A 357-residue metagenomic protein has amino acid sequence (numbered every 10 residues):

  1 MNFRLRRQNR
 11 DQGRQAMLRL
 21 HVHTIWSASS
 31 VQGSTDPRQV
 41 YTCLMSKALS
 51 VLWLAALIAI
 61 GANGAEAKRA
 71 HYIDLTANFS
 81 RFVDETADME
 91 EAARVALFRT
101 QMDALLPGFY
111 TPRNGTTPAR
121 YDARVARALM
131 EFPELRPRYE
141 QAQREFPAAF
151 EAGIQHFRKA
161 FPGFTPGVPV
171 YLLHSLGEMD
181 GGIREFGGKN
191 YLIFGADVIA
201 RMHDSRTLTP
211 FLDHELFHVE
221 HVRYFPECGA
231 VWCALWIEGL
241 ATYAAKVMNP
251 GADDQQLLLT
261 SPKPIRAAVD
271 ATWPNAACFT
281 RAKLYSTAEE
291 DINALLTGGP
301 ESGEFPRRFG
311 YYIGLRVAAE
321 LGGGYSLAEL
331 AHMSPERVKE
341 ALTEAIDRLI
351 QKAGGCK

Functional and structural regions predicted by a protein language model:
F3, Q8, Q12-Q15, V31-Q32 (+1 more regions): Charged/polar low-complexity intrinsically disordered segments
V22-T24, A28, T42: Short hydrophobic alpha-helical segments enriched in small aliphatic residues
V40-L52: Bacterial N-terminal signal peptides that target proteins for export
S50-I60: Bacterial N-terminal signal peptides
E66-D122: N-terminal mature-domain "stem" immediately C-terminal to a signal peptide or N-terminal signal-anchor/transmembrane
M102, A276-K357: Pan-zinc metallopeptidase signature
R124-K263: Acidic/His-rich structured neighborhood in mature extracellular/periplasmic domains
L258-A277: Small-residue-rich helix-loop
